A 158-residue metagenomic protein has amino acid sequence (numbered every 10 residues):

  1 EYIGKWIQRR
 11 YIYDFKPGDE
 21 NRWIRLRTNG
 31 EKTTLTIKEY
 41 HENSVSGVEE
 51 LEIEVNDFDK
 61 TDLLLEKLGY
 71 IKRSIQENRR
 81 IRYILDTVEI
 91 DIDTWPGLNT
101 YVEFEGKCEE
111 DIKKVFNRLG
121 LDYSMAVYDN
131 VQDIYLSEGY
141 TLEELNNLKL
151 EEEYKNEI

Functional and structural regions predicted by a protein language model:
E1-T87, D122-I158: N-terminal strand-loop-strand beta-hairpin
K60-D62, E110-V115: Short, conserved charged micro-motifs
I90: Trp/Gly-enriched beta-strand surface patches
D93-L98: A contiguous pocket-lining binding segment that forms or flanks enzyme active sites
I112-A126: Long, well-ordered alpha-helical scaffolding segments within enzyme catalytic domains, especially pronounced
